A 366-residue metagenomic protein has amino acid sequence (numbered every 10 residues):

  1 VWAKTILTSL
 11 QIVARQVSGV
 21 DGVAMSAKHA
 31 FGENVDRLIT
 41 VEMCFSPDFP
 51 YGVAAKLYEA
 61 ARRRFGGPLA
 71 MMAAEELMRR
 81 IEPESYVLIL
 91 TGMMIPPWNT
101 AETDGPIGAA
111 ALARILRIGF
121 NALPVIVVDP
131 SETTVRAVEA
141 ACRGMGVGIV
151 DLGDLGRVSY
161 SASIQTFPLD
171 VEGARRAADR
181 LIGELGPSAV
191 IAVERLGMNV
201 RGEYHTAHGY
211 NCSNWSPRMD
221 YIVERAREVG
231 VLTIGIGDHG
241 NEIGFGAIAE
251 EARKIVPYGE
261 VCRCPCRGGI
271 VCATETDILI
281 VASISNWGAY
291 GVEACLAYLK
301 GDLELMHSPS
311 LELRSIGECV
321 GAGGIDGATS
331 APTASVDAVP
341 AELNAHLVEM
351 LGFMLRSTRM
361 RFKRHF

Functional and structural regions predicted by a protein language model:
I6, L10-Y86: Positively charged, low-complexity intrinsically disordered leader regions
Y86, T91-G108: Short, glycine-rich nucleotide/cofactor-binding loops
E102-F120: Histidine-anchored nucleotide/phosphate-binding helix
N121-A122, E228-L232: A short helix->loop->beta-strand "cap" motif at the edges of active sites that frequently abuts
L123-S131: Short internal beta-strands
V125, Q165, A189, L232-I236: Hydrophobic/aromatic beta-strand patches that form the interior of the parallel beta-sheet core in alpha/beta enzyme
A140-I222: An acidic, phosphate/nucleotide-engaging active-site surface
G240-F366: C-terminal functional extensions of proteins
